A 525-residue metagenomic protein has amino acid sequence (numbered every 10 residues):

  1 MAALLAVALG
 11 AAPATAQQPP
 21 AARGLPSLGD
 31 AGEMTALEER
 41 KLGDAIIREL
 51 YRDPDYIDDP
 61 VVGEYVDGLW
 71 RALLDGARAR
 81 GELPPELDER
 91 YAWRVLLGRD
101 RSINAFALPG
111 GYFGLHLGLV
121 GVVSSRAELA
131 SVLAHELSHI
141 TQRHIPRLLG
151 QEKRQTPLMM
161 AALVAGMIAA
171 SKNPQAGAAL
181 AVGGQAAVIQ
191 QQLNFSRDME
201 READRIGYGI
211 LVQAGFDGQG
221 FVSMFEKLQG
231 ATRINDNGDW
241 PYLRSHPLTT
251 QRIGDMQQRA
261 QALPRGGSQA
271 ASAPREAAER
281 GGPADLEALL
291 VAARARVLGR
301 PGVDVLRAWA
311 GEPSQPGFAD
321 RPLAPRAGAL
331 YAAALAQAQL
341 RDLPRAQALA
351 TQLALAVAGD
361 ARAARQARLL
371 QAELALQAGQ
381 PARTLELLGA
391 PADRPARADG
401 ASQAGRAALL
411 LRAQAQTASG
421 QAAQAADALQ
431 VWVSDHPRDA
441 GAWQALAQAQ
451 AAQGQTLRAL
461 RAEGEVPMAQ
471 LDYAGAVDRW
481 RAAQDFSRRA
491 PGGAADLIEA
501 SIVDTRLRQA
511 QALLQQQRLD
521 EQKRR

Functional and structural regions predicted by a protein language model:
M1-L4, L9-F106, A231-R233, A310-P316 (+7 more regions): Hydrophobic or amphipathic, alpha-helical segments that drive membrane association/targeting
L28-D30, Y56, E64, A79-E82 (+8 more regions): Extracytoplasmic and endomembrane cell-envelope/extracellular-matrix remodeling and assembly machinery
T35, I103, G114-S131, L193-D198: Short pre-active-site segment immediately N-terminal to the catalytic Zn-binding motif
I46, L133-I145, I206: Active-site His/Glu-centered metal-binding helix of metallohydrolases
V62, L149-A161, A176-A179, G215-F225: Acidic/histidine metal-binding catalytic segments
G114, E128-E136, I140, V182 (+1 more regions): Short alpha-helical catalytic segment bearing the HExxH-like zincin motif of zinc-dependent metalloproteases
S124-E128, L137-R154: Catalytic Zn2+-binding segment of zinc metalloproteases
P157-K172, A179-A187: Membrane-active amphipathic alpha-helices enriched in small hydrophobic residues
